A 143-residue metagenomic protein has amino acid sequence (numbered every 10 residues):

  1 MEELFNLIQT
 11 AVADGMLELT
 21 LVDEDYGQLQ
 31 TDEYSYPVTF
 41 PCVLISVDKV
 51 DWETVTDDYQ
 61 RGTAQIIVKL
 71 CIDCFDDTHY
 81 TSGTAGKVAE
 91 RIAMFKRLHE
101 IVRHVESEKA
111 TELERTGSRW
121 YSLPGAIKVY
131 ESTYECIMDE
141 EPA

Functional and structural regions predicted by a protein language model:
M1-T39, L44-A143: Charged, amphipathic alpha-helical segments and their flanking helix caps
